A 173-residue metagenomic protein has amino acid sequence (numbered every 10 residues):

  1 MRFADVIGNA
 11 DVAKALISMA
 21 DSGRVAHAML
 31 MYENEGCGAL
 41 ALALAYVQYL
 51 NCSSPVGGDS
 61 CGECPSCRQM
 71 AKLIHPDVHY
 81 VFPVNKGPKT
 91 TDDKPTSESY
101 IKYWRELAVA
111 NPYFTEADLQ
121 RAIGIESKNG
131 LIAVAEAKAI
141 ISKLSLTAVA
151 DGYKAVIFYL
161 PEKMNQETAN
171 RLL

Functional and structural regions predicted by a protein language model:
R2-K163, E167: Clamp-loader machinery-focused feature within the broader ASCE/P-loop NTPase space
